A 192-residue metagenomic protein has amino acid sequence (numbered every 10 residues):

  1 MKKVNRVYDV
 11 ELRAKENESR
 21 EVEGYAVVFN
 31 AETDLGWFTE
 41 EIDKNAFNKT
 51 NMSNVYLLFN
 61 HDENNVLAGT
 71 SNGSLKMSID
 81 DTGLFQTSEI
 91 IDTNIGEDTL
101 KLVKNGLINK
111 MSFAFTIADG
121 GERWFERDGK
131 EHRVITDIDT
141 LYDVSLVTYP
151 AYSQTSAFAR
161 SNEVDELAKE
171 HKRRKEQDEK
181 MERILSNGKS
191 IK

Functional and structural regions predicted by a protein language model:
M1-M52, E170-E176, K189-I191: Polar/acidic, low-complexity leader/linker segments enriched in S/T/G and N/D
E11-A14, S19-E21, Y56, S74-R173: Residue microenvironments linked to proteolytic maturation and disulfide-stabilized extracellular modules
A26-N30, H61-E63, G83, I90-D92: Short glycine-rich, polar/acidic loop-and-turn segments at beta strand-coil junctions
A31-T33, N65-V66, G120-E122: Flexible loop/turn segments at secondary-structure boundaries
S53-N65, M111: Short conserved beta-strand and strand-loop elements enriched in small hydrophobics with frequent Asp/Gly
E163, R183-I184, S190: Detector for intrinsically disordered, low-structure N-terminal pre-sequences
